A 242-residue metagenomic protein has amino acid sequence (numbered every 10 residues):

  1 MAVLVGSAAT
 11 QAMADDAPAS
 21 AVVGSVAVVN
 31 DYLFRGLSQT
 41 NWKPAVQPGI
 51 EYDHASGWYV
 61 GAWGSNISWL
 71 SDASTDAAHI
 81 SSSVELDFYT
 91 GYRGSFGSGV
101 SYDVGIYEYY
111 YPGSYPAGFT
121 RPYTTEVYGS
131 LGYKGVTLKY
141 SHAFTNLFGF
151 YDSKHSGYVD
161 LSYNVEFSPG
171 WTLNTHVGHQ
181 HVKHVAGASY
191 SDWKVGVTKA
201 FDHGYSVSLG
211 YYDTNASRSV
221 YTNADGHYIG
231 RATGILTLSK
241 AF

Functional and structural regions predicted by a protein language model:
M1-A21: Cleavable N-terminal export/targeting peptides
D15-L70, T233: Short glycine/proline- and aromatic-enriched beta-strand/turn motifs that initiate or cap beta-hairpins
S20, W42-V46, S82-L86, V100 (+5 more regions): Residues that define the transmembrane beta-barrel architecture of outer-membrane proteins
V22, S56-A62, S98-Y102, G135-Y140 (+2 more regions): Repeated loop/turn-to-beta-strand initiation elements of outer-membrane beta-barrel proteins
V28-F34, H54, G64-S68, G94 (+7 more regions): Transmembrane beta-strands of outer-membrane beta-barrel pores
S38, W58-R121: Surface-exposed loop and membrane-interface regions of Gram-negative outer-membrane beta-barrel proteins
E51-G57, G91-S95, S130-V136, N164-E166 (+3 more regions): Structural signature of outer-membrane beta-barrel channels/translocons
V195, K199-Y205, H227-F242: Outer-membrane beta-barrel "beta-signal"
